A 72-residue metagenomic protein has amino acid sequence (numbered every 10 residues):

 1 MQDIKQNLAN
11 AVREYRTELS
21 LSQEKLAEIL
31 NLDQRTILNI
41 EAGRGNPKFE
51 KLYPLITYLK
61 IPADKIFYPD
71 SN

Functional and structural regions predicted by a protein language model:
M1-D3, T57, K65-N72: Short, charged recognition helix plus adjacent turn of helix-turn-helix-like nucleic-acid-binding domains
M1-E18: A short, Lys/Arg-rich alpha-helix, primarily the initiator
V12, Q23, Q34, F49-L52: Helix-turn-helix DNA-binding elements, focusing on the entry/boundary residues of the two helices that contact DNA
T17, E28, T57: Alpha-helical residues within the helix-turn-helix
S20-N39: Short alpha-helical DNA-recognition segment
N31, E50-K65: DNA major-groove recognition helix of helix-turn-helix/homeodomain DNA-binding modules
